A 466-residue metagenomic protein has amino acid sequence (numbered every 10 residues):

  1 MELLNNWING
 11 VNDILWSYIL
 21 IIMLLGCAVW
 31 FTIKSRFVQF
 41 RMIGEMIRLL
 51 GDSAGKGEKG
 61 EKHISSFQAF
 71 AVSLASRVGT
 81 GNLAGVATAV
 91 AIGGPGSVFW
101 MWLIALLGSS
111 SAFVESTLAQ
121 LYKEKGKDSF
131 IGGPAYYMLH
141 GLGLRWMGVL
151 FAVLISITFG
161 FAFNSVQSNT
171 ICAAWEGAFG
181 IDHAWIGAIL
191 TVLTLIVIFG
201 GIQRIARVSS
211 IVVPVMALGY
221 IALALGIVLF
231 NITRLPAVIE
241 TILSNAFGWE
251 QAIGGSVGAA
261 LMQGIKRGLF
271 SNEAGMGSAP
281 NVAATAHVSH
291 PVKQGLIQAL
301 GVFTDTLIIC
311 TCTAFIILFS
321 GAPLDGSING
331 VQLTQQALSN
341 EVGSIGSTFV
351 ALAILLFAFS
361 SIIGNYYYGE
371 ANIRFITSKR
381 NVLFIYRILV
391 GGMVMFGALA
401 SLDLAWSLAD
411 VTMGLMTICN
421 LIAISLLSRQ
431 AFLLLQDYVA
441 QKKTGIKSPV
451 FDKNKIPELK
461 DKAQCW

Functional and structural regions predicted by a protein language model:
M1-T80, A91-G96, S425-W466: N-terminal alpha-helical transmembrane segments of multi-pass membrane transport and channel/translocase proteins
L4, K34-Q39, G81-V86, P95 (+6 more regions): Transmembrane helix-loop junctions in multi-pass membrane proteins
N9-R48, A91-D128, T304-C310, S347 (+1 more regions): Extracellular loop-to-transmembrane helix junctions
M23-W30, S35-I47, N169-W175, D182-F230 (+2 more regions): Membrane-interface loop-to-helix entry segments
C27-T32, I104-D128, P134-I198, L352-I362: Helix-loop-helix module between adjacent transmembrane segments
F37-I64, T88-V98, S110-L142, P323-E341 (+3 more regions): Flexible loop linkers connecting adjacent transmembrane helices in multi-pass alpha-helical membrane transporters
G57-I92, L118-L121, K127-A135, L139 (+1 more regions): Alpha-helical membrane segments and immediately flanking helix-loop junctions that form or couple to the substrate/ion
F113-Y122, K127, L223-T241, G255 (+2 more regions): Extracellular/periplasmic helix-exit of transmembrane alpha-helices
